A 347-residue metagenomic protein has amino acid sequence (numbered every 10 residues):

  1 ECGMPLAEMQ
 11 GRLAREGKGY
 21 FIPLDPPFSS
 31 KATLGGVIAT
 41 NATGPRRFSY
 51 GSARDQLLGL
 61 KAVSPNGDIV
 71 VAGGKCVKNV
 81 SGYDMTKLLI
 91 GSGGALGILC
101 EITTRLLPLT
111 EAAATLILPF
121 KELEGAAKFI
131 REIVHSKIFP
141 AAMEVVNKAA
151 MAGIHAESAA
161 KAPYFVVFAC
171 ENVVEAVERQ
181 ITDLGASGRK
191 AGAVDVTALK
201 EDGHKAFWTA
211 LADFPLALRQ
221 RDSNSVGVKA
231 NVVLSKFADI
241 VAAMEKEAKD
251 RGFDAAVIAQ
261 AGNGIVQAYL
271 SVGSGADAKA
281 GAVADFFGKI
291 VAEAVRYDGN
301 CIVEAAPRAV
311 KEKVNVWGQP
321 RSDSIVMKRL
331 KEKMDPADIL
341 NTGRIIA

Functional and structural regions predicted by a protein language model:
C2, L6-A7, G11-E144: FAD-binding subdomain of flavoenzyme oxidoreductases
M9-R12, A126-I130, V177-Q180, L184 (+4 more regions): Hydrophobic side chains in well-ordered alpha-helices
S29, R189-A347: Conserved glycine-rich FAD pyrophosphate-binding loop
T43-R46, A142, A159, A169 (+2 more regions): Conserved, structured C-terminal
I98-I102, I138-E157, A210-L216, K249-A255 (+1 more regions): Short amphipathic beta-strand starts and helix->beta connectors
L107-E111, A159-A162, Q220-S223: Short, flexible turn/loop "capping" segments at secondary-structure junctions
L118-G125, V174-E175, K229-I240: Short, surface-exposed ligand-recognition loops at beta-strand->loop->(often short) alpha-helix junctions that present
S136-L199: A conserved active-site cap/scaffold subdomain adjacent to cofactor or substrate pockets
